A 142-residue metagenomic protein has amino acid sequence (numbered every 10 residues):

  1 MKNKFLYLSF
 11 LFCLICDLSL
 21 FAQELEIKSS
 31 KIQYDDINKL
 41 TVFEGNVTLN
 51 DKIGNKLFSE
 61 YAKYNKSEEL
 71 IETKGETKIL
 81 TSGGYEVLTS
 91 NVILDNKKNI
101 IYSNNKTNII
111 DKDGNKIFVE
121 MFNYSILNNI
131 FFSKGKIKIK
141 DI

Functional and structural regions predicted by a protein language model:
M1-F10, C16-I142: Mature-chain termini and adjacent capping regions
